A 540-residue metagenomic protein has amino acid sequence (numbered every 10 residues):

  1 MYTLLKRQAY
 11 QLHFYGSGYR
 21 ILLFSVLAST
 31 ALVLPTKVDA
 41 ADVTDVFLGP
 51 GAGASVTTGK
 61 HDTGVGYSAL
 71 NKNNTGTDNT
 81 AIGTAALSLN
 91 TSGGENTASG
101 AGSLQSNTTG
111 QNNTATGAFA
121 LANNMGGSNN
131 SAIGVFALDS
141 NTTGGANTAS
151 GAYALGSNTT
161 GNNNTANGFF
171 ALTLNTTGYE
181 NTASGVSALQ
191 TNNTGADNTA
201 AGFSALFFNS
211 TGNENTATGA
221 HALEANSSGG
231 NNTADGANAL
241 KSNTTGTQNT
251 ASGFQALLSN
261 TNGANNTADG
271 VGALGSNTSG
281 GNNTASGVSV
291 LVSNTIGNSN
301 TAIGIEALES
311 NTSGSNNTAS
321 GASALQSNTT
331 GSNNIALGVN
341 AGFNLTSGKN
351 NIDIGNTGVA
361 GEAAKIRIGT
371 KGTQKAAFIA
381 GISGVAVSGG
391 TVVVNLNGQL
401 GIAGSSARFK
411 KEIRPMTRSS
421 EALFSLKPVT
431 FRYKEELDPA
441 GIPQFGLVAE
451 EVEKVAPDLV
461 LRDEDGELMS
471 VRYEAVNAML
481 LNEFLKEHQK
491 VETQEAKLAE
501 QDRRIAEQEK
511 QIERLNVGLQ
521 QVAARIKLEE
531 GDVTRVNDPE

Functional and structural regions predicted by a protein language model:
Y2-A403: Glycine- and small/polar-enriched repetitive beta-structure motifs of secreted/surface proteins
L4-R7, K410-E412, R462-E540: C-terminal intramolecular chaperone/auto-processing assembly modules
K72, A422-V429, V455-D458, E487 (+2 more regions): Structured segments of extracytoplasmic/periplasmic soluble domains in secreted or envelope-associated proteins
T391-V393, K411-L426: Periplasmic N-terminal gating module of Gram-negative TonB-dependent outer-membrane receptors
A403-G404, R472: Short linear motifs in exposed loops
S419-A422, V448, L480: Stable alpha-helical elements in mature extracytoplasmic
L426-G441: Active-site nucleophile-His-acid catalytic modules used for acyl/amide transfer and hydrolysis across diverse enzymes
E451-D465: Active-site and glycan-interaction determinants of carbohydrate-active enzymes
